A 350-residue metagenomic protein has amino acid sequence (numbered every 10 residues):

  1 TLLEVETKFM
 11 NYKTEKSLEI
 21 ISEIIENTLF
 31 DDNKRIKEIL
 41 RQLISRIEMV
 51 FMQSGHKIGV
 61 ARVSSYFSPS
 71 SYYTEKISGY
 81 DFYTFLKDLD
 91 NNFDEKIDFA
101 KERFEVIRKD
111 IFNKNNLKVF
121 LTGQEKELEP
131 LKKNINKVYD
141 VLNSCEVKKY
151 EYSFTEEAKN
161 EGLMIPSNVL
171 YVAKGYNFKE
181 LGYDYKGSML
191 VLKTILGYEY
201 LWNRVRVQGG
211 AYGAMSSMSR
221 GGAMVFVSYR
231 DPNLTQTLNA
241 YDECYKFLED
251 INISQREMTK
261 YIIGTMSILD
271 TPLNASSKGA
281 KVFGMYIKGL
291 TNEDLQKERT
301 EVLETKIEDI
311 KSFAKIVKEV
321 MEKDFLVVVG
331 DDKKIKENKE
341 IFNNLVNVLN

Functional and structural regions predicted by a protein language model:
T1-K149, Q208-N350: Charge-rich, well-structured scaffold segments of protease-associated domains
E19-S22, D184-L196, V205: Active/ligand-binding-proximal structured segments within catalytic/core domains that scaffold catalytic residues
N136-A158, G162-S167, V172-M189: Prokaryote-biased recognition of long, low-complexity C-terminal linker/tail segments that are poorly structured
